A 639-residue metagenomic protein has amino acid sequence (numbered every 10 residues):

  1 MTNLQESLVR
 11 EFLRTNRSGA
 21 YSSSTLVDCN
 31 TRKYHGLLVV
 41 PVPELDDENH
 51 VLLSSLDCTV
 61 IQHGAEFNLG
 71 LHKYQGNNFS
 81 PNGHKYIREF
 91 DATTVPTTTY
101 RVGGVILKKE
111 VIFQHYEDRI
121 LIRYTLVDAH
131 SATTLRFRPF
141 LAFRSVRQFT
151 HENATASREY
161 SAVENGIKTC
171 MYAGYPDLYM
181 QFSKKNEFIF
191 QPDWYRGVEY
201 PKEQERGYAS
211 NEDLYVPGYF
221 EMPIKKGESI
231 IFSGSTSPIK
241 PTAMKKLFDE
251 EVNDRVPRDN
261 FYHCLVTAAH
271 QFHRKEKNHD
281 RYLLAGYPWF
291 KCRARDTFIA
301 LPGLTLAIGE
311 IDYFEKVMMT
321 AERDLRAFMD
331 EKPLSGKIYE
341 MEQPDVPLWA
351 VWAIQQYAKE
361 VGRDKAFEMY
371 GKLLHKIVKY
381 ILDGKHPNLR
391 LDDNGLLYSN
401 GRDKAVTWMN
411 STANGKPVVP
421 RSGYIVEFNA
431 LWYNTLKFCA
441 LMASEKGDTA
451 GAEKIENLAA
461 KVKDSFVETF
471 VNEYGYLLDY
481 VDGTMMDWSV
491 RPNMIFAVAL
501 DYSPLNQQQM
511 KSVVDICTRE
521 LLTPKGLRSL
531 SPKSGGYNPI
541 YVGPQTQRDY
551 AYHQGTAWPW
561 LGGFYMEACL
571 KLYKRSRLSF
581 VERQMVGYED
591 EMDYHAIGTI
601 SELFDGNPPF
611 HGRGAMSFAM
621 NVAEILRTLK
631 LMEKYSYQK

Functional and structural regions predicted by a protein language model:
M1-P257, F261, P288, E310 (+4 more regions): Terminal accessory carbohydrate-recognition/targeting modules of carbohydrate-active enzymes
N68-V95, V102-I106, D515-K525, S529-I540 (+3 more regions): Non-catalytic C-terminal accessory modules of carbohydrate-active enzymes
A92-R101, V163-G166, C170, G174 (+11 more regions): Glycan-recognition and catalytic cores of secretory/periplasmic carbohydrate-active enzymes
D128-A129, T150-N153, A162, I224-K226 (+8 more regions): Aromatic-rich carbohydrate-recognition surfaces in CAZymes
G234-H270, I299-L304, G309-M319, Q507-E520: Carboxylate/His-rich catalytic cores and anion/metal-binding grooves
T242, Y357-M369, F438-K454, Q508 (+1 more regions): Inter-helical turn/loop segments and adjacent helix faces that build the functional surface of alpha-helical bundle
H263, L382, L389-D392, Y433-Y541 (+2 more regions): Catalytic cores of carbohydrate-active enzymes
F272-K275, H279-C292, D330-W349, A353 (+5 more regions): Carbohydrate-binding/catalytic loop surfaces
